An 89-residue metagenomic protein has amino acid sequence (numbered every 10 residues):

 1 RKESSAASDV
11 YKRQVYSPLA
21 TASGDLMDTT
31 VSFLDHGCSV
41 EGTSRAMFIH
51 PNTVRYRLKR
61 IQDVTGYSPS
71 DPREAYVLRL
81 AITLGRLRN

Functional and structural regions predicted by a protein language model:
R1-N89: Cytosolic nucleotide-utilizing catalytic cores of signal-transduction proteins
